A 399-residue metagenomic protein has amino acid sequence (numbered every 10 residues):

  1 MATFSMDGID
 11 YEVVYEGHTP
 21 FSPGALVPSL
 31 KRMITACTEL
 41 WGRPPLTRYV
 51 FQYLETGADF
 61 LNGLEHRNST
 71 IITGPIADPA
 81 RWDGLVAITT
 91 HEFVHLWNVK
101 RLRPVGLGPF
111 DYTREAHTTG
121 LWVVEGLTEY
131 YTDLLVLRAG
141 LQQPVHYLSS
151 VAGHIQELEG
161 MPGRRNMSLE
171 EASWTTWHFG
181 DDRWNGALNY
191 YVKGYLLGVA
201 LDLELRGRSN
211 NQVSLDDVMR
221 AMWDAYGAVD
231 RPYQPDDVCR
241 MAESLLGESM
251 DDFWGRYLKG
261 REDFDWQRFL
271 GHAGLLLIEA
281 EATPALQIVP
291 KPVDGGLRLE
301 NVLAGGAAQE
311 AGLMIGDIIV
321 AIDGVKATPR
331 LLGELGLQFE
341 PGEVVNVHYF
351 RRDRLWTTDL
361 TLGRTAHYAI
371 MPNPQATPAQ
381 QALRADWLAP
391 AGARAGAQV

Functional and structural regions predicted by a protein language model:
M1-G8, E170, W174: Active-site cores of enzymes that catalyze phosphoryl transfer or operate on phosphate-rich substrates
T3-L121: Juxtacatalytic substrate-recognition/specificity segment
C37, V123-L135, V347: An active-site-proximal "capping" alpha-helix that borders the catalytic cofactor pocket
A80, V124, M167: Catalytic and GAP-homology cores of small GTPase regulators
H117-E125, L188-N189: Active-site metal-coordination segments of metallo-dependent hydrolases
T132-D133, L141-V399: C-terminal recognition in membrane/secretory proteostasis and scaffolding
